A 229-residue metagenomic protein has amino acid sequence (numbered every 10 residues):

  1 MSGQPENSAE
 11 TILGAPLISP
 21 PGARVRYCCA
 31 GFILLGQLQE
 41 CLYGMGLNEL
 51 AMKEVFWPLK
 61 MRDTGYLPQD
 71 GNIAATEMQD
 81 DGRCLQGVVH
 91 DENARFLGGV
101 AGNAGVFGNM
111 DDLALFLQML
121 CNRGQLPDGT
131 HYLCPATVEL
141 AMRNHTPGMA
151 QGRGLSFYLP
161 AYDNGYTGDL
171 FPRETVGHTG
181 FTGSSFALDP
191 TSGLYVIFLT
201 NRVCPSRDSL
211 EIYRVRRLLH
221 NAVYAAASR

Functional and structural regions predicted by a protein language model:
M1-R173: Short, surface-exposed loop or secondary-structure junction motifs that flank catalytic or metal-binding residues
M110, P190, N201: Residues immediately flanking
Y162-N164, T182, R202-P205: Short Gly/Pro-enriched loop/turn and capping motifs at secondary-structure junctions
G177-G180: Short loop/turn motifs at secondary-structure junctions and domain boundaries
T182-Y195: Short, surface-exposed beta-strand/loop micro-motifs that present aromatic residues
G193-R202, S206: Short, well-ordered beta-strand elements
C204-R229: Generic C-terminus detector
